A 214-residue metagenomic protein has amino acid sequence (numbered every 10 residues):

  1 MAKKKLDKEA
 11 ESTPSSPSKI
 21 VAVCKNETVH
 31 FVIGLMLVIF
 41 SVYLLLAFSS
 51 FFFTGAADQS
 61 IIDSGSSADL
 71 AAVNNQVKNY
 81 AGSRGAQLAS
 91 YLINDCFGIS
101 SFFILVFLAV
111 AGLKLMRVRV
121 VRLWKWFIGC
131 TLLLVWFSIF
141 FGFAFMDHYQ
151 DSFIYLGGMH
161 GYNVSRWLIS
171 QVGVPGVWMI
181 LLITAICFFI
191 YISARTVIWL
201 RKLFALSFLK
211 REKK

Functional and structural regions predicted by a protein language model:
M1-K214: Alpha-helical transmembrane segments used as membrane anchors
